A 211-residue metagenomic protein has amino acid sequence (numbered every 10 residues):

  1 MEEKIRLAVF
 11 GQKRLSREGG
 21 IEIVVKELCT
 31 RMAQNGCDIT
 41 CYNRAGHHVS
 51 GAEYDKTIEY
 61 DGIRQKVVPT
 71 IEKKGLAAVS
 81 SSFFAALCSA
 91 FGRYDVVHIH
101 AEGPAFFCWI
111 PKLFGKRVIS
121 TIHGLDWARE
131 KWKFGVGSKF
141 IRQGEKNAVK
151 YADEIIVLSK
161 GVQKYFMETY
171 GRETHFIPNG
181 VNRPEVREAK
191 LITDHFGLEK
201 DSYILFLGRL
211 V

Functional and structural regions predicted by a protein language model:
M1-H48, G92: N-terminal subdomain of nucleotide-sugar transferases
A8, G197-V211: Conserved donor-binding/catalytic core segment of Leloir-type glycosyltransferases
E53-D55, V186-L198: A short helix/loop element that forms part of the nucleotide-sugar donor recognition site in Leloir-type
Y60-L87, E130-G137: A short, charged, and often flexible helix/loop element on the N-terminal side of the glycosyltransferase catalytic
L76-A90, Y94-W127: An aromatic- and histidine-rich active-site surface loop
L87-A90, L113, G137-I155: Membrane-proximal helix-turn-helix segments that form the acceptor-binding/catalytic region of lipid-linked
R117, W127-N147, R187-A189: Nucleotide-sugar donor phosphate/pyrophosphate-binding loop at the beta->alpha transition of glycosyltransferases
G161, G180: Carbohydrate-associated surface elements
